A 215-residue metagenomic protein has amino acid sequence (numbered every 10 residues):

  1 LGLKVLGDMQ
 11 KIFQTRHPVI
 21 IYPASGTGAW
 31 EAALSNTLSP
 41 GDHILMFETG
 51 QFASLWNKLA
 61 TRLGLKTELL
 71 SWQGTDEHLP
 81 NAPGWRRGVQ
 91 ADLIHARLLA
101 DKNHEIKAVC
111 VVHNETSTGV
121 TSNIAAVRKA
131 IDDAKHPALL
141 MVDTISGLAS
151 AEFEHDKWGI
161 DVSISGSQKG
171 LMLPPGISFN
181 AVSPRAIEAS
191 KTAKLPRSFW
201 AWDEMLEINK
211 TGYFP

Functional and structural regions predicted by a protein language model:
L1-A32, Q51, L55-T61: Conserved N-terminal alpha-helix of the aminotransferase class I/II PLP-enzyme fold
I20-P23, M46, L69-S71, C110-V111 (+3 more regions): General beta-strand structural signal in soluble alpha/beta enzymes
G28, L38-E105: PLP-dependent aminotransferase-like
F52-S54, T75-E77, G147-A149, K169-L173 (+1 more regions): Short gly/pro/ser/thr-enriched loop/turn and capping motifs at secondary-structure boundaries
H78-L148: Active-site phosphate-binding strand-loop segment of PLP-dependent enzymes
D156-Q168: Conserved active-site segment immediately N-terminal to the catalytic lysine that forms the internal aldimine
Q168-P215: Active-site C-terminal subdomain of aminotransferase-like
